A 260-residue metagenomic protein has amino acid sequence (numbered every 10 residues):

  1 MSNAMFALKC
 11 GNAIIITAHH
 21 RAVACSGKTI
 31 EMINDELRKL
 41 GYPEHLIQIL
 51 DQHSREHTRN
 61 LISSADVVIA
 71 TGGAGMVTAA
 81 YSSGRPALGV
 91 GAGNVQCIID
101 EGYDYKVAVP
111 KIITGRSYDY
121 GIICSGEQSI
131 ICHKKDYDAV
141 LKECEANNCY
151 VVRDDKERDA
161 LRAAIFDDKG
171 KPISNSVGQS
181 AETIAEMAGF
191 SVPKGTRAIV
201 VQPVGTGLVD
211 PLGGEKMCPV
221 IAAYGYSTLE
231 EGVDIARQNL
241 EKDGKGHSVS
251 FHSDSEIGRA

Functional and structural regions predicted by a protein language model:
M1-V107: Rossmann-like NAD(P) dinucleotide-binding subdomain of oxidoreductase/dehydrogenase enzymes
S2, F6-A13, V77-G207, D234: ALDH superfamily catalytic-core signature
I15, I69, I98, I131 (+2 more regions): Structural motif
R21-A22, L50-D51, E127-C132, S248-D254: Conserved short loop/turn motifs at secondary-structure junctions
R55, Y105, Y137, L229-G232 (+1 more regions): Residues at or immediately preceding the N-termini of alpha-helices
I62, G91-A92, I122-G126, G214-P219 (+1 more regions): Short glycine-enriched loop/turn motifs at secondary-structure junctions
F190-R259: Conserved C-terminal structural/oligomerization subdomain of aldehyde/semialdehyde dehydrogenase
